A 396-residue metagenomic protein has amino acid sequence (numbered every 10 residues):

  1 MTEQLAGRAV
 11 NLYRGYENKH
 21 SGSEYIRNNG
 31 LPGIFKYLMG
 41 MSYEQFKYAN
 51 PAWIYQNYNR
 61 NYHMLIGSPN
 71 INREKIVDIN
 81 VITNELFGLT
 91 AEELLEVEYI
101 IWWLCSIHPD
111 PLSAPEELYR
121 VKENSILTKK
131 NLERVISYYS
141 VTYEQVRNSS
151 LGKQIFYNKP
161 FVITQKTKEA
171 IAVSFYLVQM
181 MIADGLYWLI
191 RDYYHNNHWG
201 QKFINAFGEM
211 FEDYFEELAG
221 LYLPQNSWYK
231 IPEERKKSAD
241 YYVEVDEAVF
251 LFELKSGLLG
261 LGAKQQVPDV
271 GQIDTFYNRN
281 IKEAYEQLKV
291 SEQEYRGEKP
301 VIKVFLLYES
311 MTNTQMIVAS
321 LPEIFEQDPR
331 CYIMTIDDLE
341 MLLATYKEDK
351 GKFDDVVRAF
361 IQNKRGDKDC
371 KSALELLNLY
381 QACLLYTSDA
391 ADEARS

Functional and structural regions predicted by a protein language model:
M1-I100: Long amphipathic alpha-helical coiled-coil/heptad-repeat bundle
L86-Q225, E247: The feature marks a conserved, polyanion-engaging helical scaffold used by nucleic-acid processing enzymes and innate
G220-E244: A short acidic/basic microdomain associated with nuclease active sites
R235-S238, L258-L261, S310-Q315: Flexible loop/turn segments at secondary-structure boundaries
V243-L261: Active-site beta-strand-loop-beta-strand hairpin of nuclease catalytic cores that positions key catalytic residues
S256-L307: Catalytic cores of nucleic-acid endonucleases
Q293-A382: Domain-level recognition of nuclease-like catalytic cores that cleave nucleotide substrates
Y386-R395: Single conserved hydrophobic/aromatic residue that forms the stacking wall/gate of nucleotide- or nucleobase-binding
